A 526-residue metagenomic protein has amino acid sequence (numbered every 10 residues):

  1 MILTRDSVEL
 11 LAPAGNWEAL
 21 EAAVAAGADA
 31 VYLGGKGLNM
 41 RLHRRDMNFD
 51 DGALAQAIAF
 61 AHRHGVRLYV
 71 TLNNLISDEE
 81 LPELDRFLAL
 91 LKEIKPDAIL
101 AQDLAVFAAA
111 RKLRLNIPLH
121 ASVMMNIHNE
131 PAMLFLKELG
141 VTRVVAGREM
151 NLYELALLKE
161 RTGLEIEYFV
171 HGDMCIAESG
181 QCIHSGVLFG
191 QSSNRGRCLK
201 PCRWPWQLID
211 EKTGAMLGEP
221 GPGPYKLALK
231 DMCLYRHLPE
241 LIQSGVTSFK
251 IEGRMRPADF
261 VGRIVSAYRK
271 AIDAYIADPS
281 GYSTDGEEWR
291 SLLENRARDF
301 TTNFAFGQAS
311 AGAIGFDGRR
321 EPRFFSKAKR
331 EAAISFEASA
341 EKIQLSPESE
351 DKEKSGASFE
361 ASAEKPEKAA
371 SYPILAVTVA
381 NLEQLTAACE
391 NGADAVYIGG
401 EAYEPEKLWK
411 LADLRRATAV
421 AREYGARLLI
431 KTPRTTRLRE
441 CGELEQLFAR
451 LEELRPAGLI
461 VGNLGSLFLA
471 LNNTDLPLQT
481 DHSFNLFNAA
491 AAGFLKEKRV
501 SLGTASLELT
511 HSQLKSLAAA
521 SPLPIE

Functional and structural regions predicted by a protein language model:
M1-A26, A30-H43, A55-I58, H62-N74 (+6 more regions): Surface-exposed amphipathic alpha-helical tracts and adjacent flexible/coil segments at the periphery of soluble enzymes
F49-A55: Glycine-rich, highly charged phosphate/nucleotide-binding loops
F107-A108: Contiguous, well-ordered alpha-helical segments that form the cores/surfaces of helical PPI scaffolds
N126, N485-L486: Beta/alpha (TIM)-barrel catalytic core signal, keyed to glycine-rich beta->alpha loops juxtaposed to Asp/Glu that bind
